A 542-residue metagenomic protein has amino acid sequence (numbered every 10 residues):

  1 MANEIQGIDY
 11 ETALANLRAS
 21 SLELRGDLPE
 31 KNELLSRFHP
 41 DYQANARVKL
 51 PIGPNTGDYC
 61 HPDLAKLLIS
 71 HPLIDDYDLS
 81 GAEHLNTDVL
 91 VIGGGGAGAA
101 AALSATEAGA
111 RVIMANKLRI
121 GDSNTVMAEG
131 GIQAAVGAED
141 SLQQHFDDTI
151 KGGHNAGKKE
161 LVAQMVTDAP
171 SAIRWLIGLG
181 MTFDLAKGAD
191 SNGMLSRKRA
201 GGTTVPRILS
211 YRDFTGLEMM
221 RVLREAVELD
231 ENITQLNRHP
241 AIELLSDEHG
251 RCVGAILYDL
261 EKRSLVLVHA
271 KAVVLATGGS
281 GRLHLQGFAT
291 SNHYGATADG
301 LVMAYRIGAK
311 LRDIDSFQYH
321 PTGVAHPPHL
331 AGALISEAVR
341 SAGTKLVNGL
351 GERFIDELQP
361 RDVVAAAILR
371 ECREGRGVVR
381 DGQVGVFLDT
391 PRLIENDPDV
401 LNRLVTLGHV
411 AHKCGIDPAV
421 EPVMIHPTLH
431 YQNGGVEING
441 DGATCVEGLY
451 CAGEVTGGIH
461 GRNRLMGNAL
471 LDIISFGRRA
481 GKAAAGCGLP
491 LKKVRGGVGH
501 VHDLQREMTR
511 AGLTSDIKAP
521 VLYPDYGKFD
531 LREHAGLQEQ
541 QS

Functional and structural regions predicted by a protein language model:
M1-D88: Extreme N-terminal leader/targeting segments of oxidoreductases
M1-I8, M303, A309-I416, A483-P490: An anion/pyrophosphate-binding glycine-rich loop and adjacent beta-alpha core in soluble alpha-beta enzymes
A2-N3, P72, Y77-T87, G96 (+13 more regions): Glycine- and aromatic-enriched mobile tails/lids
F38-H61, A65, I177-S264, H269 (+4 more regions): Conserved redox-cofactor binding core of oxidoreductases
V48-H61, N237, I242-Y258, R403-T456: A glycine-rich dinucleotide-binding beta-alpha-beta segment and adjacent secondary-structure elements that constitute
V89-I92, L267-G278, A304, Y450-C451: Short hydrophobic core segments
L118-I150, H154, Q318-P321, H329-S336: Conserved N-terminal glycine-rich FAD pyrophosphate-binding loop of Rossmann-like flavoproteins
A272-H329, A333, R380, G467-A483: Glycine-rich loop(s) and the adjacent beta-strand/alpha-helix scaffold that form part
